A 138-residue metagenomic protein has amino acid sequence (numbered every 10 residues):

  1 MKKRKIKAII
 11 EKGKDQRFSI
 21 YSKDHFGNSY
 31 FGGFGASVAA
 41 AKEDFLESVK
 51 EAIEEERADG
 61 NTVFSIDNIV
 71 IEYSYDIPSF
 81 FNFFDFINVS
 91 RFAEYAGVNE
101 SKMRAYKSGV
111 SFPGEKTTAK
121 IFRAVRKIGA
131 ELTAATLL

Functional and structural regions predicted by a protein language model:
M1-N61: DNA-contacting interfaces and partner/effector-binding or oligomerization modules in DNA-centric proteins
K2-K5, E47-S101, A105-K107, S111-K116 (+1 more regions): Short, charged, surface-exposed hinge/linker loops at domain edges that act as mobile lids or interdomain connectors
E43, A105, R123: DNA-binding alpha-helical recognition surfaces that contact promoter or target DNA
K116-A134: DNA major-groove recognition helix of helix-turn-helix/homeodomain DNA-binding modules
